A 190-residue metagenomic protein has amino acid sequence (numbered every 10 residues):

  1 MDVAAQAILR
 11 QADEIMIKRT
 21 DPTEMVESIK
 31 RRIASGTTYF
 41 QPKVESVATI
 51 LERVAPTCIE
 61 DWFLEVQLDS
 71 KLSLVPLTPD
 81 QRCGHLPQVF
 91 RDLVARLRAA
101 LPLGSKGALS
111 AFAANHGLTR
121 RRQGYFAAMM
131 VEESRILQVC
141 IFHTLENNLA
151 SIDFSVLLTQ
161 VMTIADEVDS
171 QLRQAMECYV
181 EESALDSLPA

Functional and structural regions predicted by a protein language model:
M1-E14: Alpha4 helix (beta4-alpha4-beta5 surface) of REC/receiver domains from two-component response regulators
D2-V3, E24, T57, M129: An acidic, carboxylate-rich microenvironment
I8-Q11, M25-T38: Receiver (REC) domain switch/output surface
I17-R19: A Lys-centered signature of the CheY-like receiver
R32-Y39, E65, R96, A100 (+2 more regions): Phosphate/oxyanion-binding loops and surfaces in catalytic or ligand/nucleic-acid-binding neighborhoods
Y39-A48, E52, S105-A190: Long, amphipathic alpha-helical coupling/dimerization segments that relay conformational signals between
V47-M129: N-terminal low-complexity or simple alpha-helical regulatory segments that function as activation/interaction modules
